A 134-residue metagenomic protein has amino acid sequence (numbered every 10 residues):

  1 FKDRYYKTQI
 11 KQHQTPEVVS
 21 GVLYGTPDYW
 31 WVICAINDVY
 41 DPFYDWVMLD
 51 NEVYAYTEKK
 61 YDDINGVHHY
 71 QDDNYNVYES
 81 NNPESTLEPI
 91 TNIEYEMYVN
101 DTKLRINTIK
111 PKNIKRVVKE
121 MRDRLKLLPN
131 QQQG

Functional and structural regions predicted by a protein language model:
F1-G134: Cell-surface/extracellular proteins and modules involved in cell-wall/glycan interaction or trafficking/anchoring
